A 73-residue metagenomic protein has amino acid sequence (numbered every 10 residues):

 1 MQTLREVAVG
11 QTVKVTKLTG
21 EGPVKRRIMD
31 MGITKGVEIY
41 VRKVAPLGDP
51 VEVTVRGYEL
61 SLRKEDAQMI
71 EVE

Functional and structural regions predicted by a protein language model:
M1-E73: Compact, glycine-rich, soluble single-domain proteins
